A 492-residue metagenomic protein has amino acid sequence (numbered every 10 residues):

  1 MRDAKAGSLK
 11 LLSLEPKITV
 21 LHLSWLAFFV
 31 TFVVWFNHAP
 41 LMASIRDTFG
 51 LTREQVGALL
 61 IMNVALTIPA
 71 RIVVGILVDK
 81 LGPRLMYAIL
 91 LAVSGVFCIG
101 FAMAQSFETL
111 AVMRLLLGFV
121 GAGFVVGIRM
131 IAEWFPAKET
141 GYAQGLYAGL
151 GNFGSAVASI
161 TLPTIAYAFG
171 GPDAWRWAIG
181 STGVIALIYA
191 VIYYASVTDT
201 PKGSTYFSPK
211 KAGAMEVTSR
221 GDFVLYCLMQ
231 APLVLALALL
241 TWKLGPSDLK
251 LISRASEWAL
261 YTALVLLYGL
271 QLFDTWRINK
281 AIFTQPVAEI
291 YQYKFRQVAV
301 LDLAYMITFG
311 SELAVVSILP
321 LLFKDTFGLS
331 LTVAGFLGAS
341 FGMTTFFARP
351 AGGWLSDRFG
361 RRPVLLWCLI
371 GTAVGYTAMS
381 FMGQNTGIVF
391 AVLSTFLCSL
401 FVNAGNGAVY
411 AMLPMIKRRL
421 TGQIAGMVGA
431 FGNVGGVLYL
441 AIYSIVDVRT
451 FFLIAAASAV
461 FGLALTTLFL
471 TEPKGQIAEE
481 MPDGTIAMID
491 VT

Functional and structural regions predicted by a protein language model:
T19-R53, A158, V315-P320: Extracytoplasmic
H38-M42, Q230-A259, R296-A339: Extracytoplasmic gate region of multi-pass secondary transporters
G50, G82, M103-E108, V120 (+4 more regions): Helix-breaking motifs and short loop linkers at transmembrane-helix boundaries and internal kinks in secondary membrane
P69-F107, S356, R362: Conserved MFS/SLC helix-loop-helix module at the cytosolic interface between two early adjacent transmembrane helices
A92-Q105, G371-N385: C-terminal ends and interior cores of transmembrane alpha-helices in multi-pass membrane transporters/permeases
M113-L150: Cytoplasmic helix-loop-helix junction between adjacent transmembrane helices in 12-TM secondary transporters
G141-A166, G426-Y439: Glycine-rich segments within core transmembrane alpha-helices of 12-TM secondary carriers
V184-Y206, P232-P246, T262-A281, L463-E472: C-terminal membrane-cytosol helix-exit motif in multi-pass small-molecule transporters
